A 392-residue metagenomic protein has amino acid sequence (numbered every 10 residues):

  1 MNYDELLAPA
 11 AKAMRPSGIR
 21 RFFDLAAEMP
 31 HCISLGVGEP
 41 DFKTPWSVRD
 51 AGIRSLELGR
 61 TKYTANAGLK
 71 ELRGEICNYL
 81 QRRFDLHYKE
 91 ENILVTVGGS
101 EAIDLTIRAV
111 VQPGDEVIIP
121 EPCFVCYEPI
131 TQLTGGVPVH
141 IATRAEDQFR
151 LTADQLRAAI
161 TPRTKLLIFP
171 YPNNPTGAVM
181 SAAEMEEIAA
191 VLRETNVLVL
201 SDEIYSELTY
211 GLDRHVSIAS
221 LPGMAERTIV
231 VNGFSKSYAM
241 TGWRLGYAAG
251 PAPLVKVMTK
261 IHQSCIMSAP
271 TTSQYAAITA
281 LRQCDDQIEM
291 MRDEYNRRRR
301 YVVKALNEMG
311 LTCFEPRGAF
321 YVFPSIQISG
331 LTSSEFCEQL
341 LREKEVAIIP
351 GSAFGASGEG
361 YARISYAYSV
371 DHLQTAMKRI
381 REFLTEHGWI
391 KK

Functional and structural regions predicted by a protein language model:
M1-M14, F22-M29, I33, V37-S55 (+2 more regions): PLP-dependent class I/II
K62-A65: N-terminal core-binding DNA-recognition domain of tyrosine site-specific recombinases/integrases
L72-R73: Class I S-adenosyl-L-methionine
